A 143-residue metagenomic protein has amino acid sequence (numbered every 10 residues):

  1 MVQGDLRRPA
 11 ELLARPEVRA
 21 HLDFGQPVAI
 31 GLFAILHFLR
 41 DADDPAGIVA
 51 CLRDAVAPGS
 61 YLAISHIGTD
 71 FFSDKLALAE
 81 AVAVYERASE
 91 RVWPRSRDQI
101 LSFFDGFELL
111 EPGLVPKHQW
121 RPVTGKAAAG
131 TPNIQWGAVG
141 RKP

Functional and structural regions predicted by a protein language model:
M1-P143: Alpha-helical subdomain
